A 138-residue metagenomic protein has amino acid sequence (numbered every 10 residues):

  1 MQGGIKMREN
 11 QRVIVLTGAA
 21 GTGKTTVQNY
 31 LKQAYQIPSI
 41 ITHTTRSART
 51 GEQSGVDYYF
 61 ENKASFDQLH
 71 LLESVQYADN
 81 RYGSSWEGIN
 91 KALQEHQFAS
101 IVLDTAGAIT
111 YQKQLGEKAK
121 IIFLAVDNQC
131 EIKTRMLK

Functional and structural regions predicted by a protein language model:
M1-K6: Short, Lys/Arg-enriched N-terminal segments with co-localized hydrophobic residues within the first ~10-30 amino acids
L16: Hydrophobic anchor at the beta1->P-loop junction of P-loop NTPases
A19: P-loop (Walker A) phosphate-binding loop of NTP-binding proteins
T22: ATP-binding Walker
T25: Walker A/P-loop
Q33-I41: Post-Walker A helix-loop "phosphate-sensing" segment adjacent to the P-loop in P-loop NTPases
T44-A99, T105: ATP-dependent small-molecule kinase phosphotransfer cores that center on conserved nucleotide phosphate-binding segments
S100-D104, L115-M136: Conserved phosphate-donor/acceptor-positioning beta-strand/loop module used by diverse small-molecule
